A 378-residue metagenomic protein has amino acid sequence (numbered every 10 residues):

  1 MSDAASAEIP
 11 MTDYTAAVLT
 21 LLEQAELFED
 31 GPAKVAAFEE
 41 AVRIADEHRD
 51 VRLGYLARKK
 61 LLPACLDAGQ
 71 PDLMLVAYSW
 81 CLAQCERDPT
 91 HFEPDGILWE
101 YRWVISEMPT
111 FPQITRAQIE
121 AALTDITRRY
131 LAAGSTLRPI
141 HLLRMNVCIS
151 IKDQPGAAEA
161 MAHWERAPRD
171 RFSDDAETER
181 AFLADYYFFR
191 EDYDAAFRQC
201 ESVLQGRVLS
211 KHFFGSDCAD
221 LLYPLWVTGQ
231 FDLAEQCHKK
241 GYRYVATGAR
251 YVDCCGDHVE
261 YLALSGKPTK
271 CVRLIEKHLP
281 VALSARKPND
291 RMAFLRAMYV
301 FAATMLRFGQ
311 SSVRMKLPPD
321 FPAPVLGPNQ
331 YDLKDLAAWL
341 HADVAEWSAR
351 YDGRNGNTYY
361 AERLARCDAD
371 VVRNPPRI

Functional and structural regions predicted by a protein language model:
S2-A4, P280-I378: C-terminal non-catalytic interaction modules
S2-V35, E39, R52-G54: N-terminal leader/linker segments that initiate helical-solenoid repeat arrays
A7-M11, L27, R43-D50, L82-H91 (+5 more regions): Solenoid-like repeat scaffolds
M11-L22, G54-L56, I97-R102, G134-L142 (+4 more regions): Generic helix N-cap/helix-start motif at coil->alpha-helix transitions
Q24-L27, I44, A64, V147-S150 (+4 more regions): Residue-level signature for tetratricopeptide repeat
L27-E40, G69-A83, F111-D125, C148-H163 (+3 more regions): Helix-turn-helix repeat elements of alpha-solenoid scaffolds
V35-Q113, Q118-R128, G134: An N-terminal, globular interaction/scaffold subdomain
R180, D185-C271: A compositional/structural signature marking long, glycine- and acidic/polar-rich segments with frequent tryptophans
